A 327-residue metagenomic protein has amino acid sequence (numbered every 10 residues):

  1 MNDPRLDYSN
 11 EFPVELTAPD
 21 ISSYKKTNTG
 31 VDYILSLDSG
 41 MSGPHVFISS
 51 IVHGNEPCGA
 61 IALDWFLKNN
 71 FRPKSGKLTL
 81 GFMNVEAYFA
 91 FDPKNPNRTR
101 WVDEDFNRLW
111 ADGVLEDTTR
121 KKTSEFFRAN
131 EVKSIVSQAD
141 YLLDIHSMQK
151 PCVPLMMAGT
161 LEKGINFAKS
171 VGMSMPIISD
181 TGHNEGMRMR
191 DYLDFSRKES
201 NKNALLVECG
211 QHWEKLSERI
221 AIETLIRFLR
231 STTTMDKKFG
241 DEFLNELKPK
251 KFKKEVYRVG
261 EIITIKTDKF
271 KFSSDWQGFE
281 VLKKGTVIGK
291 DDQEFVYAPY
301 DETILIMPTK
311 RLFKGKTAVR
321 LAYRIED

Functional and structural regions predicted by a protein language model:
M1-D327: Structured catalytic-domain cores with a bias toward divalent-metal coordination
